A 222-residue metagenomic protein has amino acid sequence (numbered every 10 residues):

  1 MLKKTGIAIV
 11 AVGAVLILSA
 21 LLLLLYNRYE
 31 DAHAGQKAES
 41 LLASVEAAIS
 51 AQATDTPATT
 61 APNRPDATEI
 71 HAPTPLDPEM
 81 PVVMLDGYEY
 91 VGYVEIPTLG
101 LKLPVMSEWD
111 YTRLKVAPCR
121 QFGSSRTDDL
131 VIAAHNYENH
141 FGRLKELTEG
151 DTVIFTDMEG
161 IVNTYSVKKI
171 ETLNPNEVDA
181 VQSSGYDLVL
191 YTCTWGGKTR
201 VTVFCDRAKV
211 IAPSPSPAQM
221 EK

Functional and structural regions predicted by a protein language model:
M1: Polyanion-binding interface signature
K4-K222: Solvent-exposed, non-transmembrane regions of membrane-associated and secreted proteins
